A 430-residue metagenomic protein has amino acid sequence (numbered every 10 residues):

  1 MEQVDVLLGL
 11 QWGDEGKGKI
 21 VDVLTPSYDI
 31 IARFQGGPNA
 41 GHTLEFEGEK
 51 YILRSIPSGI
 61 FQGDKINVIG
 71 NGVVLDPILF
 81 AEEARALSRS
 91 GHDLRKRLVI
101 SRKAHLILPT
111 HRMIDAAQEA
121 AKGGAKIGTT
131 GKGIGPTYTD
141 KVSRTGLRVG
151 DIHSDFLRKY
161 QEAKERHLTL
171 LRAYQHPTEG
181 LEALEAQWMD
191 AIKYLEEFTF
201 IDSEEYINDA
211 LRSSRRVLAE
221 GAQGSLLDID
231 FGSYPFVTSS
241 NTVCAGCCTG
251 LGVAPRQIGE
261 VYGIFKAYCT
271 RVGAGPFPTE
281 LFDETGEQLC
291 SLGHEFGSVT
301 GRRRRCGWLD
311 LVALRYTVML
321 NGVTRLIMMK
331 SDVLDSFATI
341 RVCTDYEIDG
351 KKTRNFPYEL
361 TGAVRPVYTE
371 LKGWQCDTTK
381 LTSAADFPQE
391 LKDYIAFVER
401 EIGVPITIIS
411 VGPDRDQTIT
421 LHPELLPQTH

Functional and structural regions predicted by a protein language model:
M1-H430: Non-transmembrane, aqueous-exposed alpha-helical and coiled segments at domain scale
